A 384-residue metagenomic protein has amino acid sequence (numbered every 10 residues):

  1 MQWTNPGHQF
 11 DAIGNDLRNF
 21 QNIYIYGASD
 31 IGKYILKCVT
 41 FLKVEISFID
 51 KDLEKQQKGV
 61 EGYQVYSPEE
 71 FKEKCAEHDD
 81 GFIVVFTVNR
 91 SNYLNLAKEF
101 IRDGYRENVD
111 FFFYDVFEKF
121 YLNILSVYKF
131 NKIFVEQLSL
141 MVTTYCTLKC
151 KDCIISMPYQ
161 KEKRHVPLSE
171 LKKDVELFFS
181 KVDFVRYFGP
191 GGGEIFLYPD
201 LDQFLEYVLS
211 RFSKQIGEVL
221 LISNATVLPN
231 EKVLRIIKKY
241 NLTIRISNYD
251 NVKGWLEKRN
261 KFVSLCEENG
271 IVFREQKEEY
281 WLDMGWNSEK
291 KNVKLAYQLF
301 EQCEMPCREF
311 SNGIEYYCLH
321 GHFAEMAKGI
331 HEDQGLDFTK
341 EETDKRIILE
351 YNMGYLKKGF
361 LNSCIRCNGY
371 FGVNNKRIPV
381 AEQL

Functional and structural regions predicted by a protein language model:
M1-Y128: Hydrophobic, well-ordered beta-alpha structural blocks that scaffold small-molecule cofactor pockets
F20-N22, K43-E45, H78-F82, I133-Q137 (+4 more regions): A general structural motif
I25-Y26, I49, V85-T87, M141 (+3 more regions): Short hydrophobic segments within beta-strands
I31, N287-L384: Accessory C-terminal segments flanking Radical SAM cores
I83-V84, V142, C146, G313: Generic structural signal for small/hydrophobic residues in well-ordered secondary structure, especially within
G104-E162, L336-L384: N-terminal pre-core extensions flanking Radical SAM catalytic domains
E118-L221, L228-E231: Conserved alpha-helical substructure of the radical SAM core
Y198-N312, Y316-G321, M326: Conserved AdoMet/S-adenosylmethionine-binding subsite of the radical SAM
